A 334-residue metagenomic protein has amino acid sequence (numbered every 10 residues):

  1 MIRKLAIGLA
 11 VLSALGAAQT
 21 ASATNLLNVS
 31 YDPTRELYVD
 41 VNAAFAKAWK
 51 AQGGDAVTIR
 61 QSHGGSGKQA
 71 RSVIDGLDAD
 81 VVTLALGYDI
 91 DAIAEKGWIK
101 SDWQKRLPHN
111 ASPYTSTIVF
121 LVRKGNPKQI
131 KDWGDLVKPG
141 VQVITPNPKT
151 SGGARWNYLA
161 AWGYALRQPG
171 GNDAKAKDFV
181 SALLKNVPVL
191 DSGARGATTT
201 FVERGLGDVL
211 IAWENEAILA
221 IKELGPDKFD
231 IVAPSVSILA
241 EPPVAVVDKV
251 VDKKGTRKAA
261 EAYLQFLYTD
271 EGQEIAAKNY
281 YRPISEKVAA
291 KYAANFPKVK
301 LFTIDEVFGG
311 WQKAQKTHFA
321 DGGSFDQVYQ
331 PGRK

Functional and structural regions predicted by a protein language model:
M1-G8: Bacterial N-terminal signal peptides that target proteins for export
L15-T20: N-terminal signal peptide c-region/cleavage motif recognized by signal peptidases
A23-S151, A293, R333: N-terminal segment of the mature folded domain
V29-Y31, V122-K124, Q142-P169, L183-V187 (+1 more regions): Short beta-strand->loop
I118-N126, E241-K258, I275-N279: A bilobed periplasmic-binding-protein/Venus flytrap-type ligand-binding module shared by bacterial periplasmic
G125-K131, T150, G163-G171, V250-K258: Short helix-loop capping/hinge motifs at secondary-structure junctions, enriched in acidic/polar residues
Q168-S235: Ligand-binding pocket segment of bilobal, Venus flytrap-like solute-binding proteins
V251-K334: Extracellular/periplasmic juxtamembrane helices and adjacent flexible linkers that interface with membrane partners
